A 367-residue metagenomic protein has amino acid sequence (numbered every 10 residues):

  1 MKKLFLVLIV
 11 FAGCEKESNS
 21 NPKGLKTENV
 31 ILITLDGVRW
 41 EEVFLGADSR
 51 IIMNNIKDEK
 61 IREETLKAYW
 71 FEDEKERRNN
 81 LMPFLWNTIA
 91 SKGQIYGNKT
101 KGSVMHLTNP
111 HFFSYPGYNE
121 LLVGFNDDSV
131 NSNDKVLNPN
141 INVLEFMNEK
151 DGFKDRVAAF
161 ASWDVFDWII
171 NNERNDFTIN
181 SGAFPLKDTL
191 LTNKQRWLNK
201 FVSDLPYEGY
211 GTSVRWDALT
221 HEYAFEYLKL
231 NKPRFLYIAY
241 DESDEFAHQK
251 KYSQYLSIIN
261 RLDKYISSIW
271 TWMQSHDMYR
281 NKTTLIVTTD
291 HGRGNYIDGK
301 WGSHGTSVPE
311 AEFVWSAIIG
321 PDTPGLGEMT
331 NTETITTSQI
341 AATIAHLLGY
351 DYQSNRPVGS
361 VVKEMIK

Functional and structural regions predicted by a protein language model:
M1-L25: Bacterial Sec-dependent N-terminal signal peptides
S20-Q94: Active-site-proximal N-terminal segment of extracellular/periplasmic enzymes that hydrolyze or transfer
I31-L32, W40, L262-G302, I344: Metal-dependent active-site segment of extracytoplasmic phospho-/sulfohydrolases and closely related
N54, T288-I319: Histidine-centered active-site microenvironments of extracellular/periplasmic hydrolases and transferases
Y69-W168: Long, well-ordered early-domain segments
V123-V136, D176-Y210: Acidic, His- and aromatic-enriched active-site or binding-groove loops in soluble protein domains that engage sugars
N148-D151, D322, N331-I366: Non-catalytic, well-ordered alpha-helical segments in soluble enzyme domains
N172-E173, E222-S268: Active-site His/acidic residue clusters
